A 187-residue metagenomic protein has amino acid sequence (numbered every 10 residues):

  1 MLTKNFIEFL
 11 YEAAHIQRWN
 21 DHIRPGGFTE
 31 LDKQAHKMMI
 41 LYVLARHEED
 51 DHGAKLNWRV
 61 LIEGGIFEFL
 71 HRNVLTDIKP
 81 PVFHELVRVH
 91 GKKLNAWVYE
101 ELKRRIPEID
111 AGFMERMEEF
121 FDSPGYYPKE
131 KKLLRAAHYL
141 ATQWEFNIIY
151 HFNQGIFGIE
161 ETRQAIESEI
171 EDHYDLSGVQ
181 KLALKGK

Functional and structural regions predicted by a protein language model:
M1-K187: Alpha-helical, largely C-terminal catalytic domains that coordinate divalent metal ions via clustered Asp/Glu/His
